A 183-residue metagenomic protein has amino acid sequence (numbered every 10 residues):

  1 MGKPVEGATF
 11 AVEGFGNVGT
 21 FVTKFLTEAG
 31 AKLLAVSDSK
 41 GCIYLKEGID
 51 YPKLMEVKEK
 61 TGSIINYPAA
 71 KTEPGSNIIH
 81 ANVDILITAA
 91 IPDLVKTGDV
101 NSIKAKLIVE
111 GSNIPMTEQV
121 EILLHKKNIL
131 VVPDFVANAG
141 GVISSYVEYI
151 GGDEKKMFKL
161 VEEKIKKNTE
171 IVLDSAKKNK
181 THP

Functional and structural regions predicted by a protein language model:
M1-H80: Glycine-rich phosphate/diphosphate-binding loop of Rossmann-like nucleotide-binding domains
P4-G7, A81-N82, V100-L107, K127-N128 (+1 more regions): Short, surface-exposed connector motifs at secondary-structure boundaries
T9, A31-A35, G62, D84-I85 (+3 more regions): Structural motif
G19, D93-L94, P115-M116: Glycine-rich nucleotide phosphate-binding loop and flanking beta-alpha elements of Rossmann-like dinucleotide-binding
E73-V83, I91-I108: Rossmann-fold NAD(P) dinucleotide-binding segment
I87-I91, N113: Short glycine-/small-residue-rich Rossmann-like dinucleotide-binding loops
K106-P183: Adenosine-phosphate binding glycine-rich loop
